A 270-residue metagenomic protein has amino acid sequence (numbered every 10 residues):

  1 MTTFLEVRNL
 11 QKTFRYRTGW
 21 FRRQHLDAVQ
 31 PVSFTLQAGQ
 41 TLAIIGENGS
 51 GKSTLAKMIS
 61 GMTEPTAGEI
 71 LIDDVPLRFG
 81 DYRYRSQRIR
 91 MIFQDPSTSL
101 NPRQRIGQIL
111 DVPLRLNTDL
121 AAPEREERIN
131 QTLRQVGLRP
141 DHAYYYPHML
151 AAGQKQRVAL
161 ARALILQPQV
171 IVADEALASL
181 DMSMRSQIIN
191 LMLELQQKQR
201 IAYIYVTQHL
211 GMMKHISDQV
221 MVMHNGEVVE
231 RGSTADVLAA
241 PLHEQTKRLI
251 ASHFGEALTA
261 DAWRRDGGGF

Functional and structural regions predicted by a protein language model:
W20-R23, P76-R90, Q104, Q108 (+2 more regions): ABC ATPase NBD coupling module
S60: Helix-to-loop junction immediately C-terminal to a conserved catalytic motif
P123-D141, I250-A251: Conserved ABC ATPase "signature" region
Y146-L150, Q154: Conserved ABC ATPase signature
M213-H215: A short, surface-exposed alpha-helical micro-motif characterized by mixed small hydrophobic and charged/polar residues
R231-G232: ABC ATPase "signature
